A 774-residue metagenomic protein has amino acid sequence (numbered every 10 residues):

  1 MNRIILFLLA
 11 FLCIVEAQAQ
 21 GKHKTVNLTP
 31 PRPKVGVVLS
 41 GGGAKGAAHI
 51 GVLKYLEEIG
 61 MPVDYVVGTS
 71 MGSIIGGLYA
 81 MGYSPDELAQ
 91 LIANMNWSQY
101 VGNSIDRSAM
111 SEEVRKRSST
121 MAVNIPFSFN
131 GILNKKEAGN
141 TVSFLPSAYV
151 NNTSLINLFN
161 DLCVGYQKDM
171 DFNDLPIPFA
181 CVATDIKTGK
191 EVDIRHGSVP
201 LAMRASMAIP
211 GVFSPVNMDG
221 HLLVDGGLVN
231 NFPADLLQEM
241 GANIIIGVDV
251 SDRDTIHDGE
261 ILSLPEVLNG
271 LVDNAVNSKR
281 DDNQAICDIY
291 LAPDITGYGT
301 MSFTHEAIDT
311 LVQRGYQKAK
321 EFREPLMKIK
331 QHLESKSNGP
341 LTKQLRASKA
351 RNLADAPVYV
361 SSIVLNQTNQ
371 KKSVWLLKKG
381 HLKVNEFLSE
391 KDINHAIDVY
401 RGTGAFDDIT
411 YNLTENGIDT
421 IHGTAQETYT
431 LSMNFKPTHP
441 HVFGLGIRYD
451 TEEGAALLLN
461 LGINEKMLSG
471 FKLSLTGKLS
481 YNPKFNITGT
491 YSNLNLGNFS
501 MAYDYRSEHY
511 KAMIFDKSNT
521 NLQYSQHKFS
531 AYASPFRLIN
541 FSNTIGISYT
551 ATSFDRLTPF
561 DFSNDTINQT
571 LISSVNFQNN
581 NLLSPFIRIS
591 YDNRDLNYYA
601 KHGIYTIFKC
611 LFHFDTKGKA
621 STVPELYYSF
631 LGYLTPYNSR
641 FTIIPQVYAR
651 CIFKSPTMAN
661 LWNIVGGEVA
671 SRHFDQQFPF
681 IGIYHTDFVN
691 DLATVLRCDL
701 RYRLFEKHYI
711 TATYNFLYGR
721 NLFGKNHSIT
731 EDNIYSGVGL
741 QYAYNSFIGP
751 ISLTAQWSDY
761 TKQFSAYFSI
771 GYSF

Functional and structural regions predicted by a protein language model:
M1-I4, A19-Q20: Positively charged n-region of N-terminal signal peptides that target proteins for export
I4-C13: Sec-dependent N-terminal signal peptides
A19-T69, G77-D398, G402-E415, F435-T438: Patatin-like phospholipase
G42, G72, L88, G189 (+15 more regions): Buried hydrophobic packing residues in well-ordered domains
E390-K391, G402, D408-I418, T424-I587 (+5 more regions): Gram-negative/organellar outer-membrane beta-barrel architecture
V442-I447, V575, P585-F705: C-terminal outer-membrane beta-barrel translocator/porin domains of Gram-negative envelope proteins and their
R506-E508, T550-T552, K609-D615, R650-K654 (+1 more regions): Short glycine-rich beta-strand segments
R701-Y735: C-terminal hydrophobic structural anchor segments that stabilize assembly/packing rather than catalytic chemistry
